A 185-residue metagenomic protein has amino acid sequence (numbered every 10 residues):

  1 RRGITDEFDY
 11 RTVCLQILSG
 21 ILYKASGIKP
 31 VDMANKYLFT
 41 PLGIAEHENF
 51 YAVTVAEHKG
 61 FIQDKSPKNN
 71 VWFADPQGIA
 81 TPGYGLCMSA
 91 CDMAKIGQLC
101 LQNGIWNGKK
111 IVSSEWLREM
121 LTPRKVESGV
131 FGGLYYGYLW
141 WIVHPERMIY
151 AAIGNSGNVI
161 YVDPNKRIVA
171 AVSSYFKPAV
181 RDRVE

Functional and structural regions predicted by a protein language model:
R1, F8-V13, P67-A74, A94 (+1 more regions): Short amphipathic alpha-helical segments, especially helix-boundary/capping motifs
R1-T54, I79, Y84: Catalytic-site signature segments of enzymes, centered on catalytic residues
C14-I21, Y84-I105, N158-Y175: Active-site-proximal alpha-helical segments within enzyme catalytic domains
C14-L15, V31, A90-M93, S113 (+1 more regions): A structural signal for well-ordered alpha-helical scaffolds and beta->alpha junctions
Y23-A34, G104-V112, R181: Structural helix-adjacent loops and short alpha-helical linkers that scaffold large soluble proteins
T40, N49-A56, K68-L121, K125: Flexible, glycine-rich surface segments
G60-A80, R118-A171: Active-site Gly/Thr loop motif
A179-E185: A short, polar/charged loop-to-alpha-helix boundary motif
